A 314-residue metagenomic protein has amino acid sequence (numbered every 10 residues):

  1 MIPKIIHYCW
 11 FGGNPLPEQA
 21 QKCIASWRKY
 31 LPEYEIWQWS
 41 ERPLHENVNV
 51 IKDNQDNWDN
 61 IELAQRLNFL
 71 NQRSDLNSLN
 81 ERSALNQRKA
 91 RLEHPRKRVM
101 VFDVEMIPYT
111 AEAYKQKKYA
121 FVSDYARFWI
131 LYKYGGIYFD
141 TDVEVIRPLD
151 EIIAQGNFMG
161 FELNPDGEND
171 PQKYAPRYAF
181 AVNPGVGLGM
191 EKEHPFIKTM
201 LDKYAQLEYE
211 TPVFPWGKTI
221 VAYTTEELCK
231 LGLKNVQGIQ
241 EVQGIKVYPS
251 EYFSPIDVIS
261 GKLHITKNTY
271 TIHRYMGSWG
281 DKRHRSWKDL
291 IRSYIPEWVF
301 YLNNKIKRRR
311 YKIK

Functional and structural regions predicted by a protein language model:
M1-R73, E81-R82, N86-S123, T141-K314: Glycosyltransferase-associated regions of secretory-pathway enzymes, highlighting luminal stem/catalytic domains
S78: Glycine- and charge-rich intrinsically disordered segments
D124-G136: Small-residue hinge/turn detector
